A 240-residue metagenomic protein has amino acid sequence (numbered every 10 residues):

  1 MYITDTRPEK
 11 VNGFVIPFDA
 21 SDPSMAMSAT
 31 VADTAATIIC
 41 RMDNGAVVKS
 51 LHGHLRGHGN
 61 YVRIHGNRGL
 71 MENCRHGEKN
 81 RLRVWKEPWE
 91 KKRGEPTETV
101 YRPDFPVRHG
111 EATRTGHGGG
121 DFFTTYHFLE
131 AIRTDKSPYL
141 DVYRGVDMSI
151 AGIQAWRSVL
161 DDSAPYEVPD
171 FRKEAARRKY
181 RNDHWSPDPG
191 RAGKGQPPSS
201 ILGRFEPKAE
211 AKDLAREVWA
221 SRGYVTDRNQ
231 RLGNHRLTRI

Functional and structural regions predicted by a protein language model:
M1-V47, L51-H58, Y143-D147: Rossmann-like dinucleotide-binding domain that binds NAD(P)(H)
D19-D22, E72-C74, V168, A175-R178: A short beta-to-alpha transition loop/helix N-cap that caps and shapes the active-site region
M42, G66, K92: Acidic surface patches and DE-rich sequence motifs
L51, H65, P169: Residue-level detector of conserved, well-ordered beta-strand and adjacent loop positions that form binding/recognition
G53, C74-G77, F171: Surface loops and adjacent helix of pleckstrin homology
H58-V62, P88-I240: C-terminal helical cap and adjacent loop that interface with cofactors, partners, or active-site loops
G77-R93: C-terminal, non-catalytic macromolecule-binding modules
